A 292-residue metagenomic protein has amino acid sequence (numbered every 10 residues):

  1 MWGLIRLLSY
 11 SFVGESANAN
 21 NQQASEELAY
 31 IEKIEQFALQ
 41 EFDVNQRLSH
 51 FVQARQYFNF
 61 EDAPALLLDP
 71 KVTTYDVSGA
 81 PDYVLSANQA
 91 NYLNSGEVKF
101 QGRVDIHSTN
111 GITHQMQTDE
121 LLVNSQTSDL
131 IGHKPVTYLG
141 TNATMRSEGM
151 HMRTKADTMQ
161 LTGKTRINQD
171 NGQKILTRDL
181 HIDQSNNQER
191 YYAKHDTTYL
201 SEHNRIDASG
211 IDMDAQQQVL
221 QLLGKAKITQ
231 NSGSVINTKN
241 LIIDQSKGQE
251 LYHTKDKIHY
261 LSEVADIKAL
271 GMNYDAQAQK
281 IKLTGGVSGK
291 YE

Functional and structural regions predicted by a protein language model:
M1-E292: Mature-chain termini and adjacent capping regions
